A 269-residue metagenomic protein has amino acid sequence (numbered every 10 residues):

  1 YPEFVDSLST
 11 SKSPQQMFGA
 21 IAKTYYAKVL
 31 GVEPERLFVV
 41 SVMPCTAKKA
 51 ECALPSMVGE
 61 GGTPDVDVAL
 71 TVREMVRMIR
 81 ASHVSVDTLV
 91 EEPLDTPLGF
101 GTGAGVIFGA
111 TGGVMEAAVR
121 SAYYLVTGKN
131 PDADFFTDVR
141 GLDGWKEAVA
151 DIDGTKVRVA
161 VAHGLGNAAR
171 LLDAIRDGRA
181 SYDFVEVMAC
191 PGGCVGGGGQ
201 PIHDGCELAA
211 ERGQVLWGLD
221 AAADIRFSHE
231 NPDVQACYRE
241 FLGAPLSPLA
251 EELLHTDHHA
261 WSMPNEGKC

Functional and structural regions predicted by a protein language model:
Y1-C269: Iron-sulfur-associated redox domains of electron-transfer enzymes in respiratory and anaerobic energy metabolism
